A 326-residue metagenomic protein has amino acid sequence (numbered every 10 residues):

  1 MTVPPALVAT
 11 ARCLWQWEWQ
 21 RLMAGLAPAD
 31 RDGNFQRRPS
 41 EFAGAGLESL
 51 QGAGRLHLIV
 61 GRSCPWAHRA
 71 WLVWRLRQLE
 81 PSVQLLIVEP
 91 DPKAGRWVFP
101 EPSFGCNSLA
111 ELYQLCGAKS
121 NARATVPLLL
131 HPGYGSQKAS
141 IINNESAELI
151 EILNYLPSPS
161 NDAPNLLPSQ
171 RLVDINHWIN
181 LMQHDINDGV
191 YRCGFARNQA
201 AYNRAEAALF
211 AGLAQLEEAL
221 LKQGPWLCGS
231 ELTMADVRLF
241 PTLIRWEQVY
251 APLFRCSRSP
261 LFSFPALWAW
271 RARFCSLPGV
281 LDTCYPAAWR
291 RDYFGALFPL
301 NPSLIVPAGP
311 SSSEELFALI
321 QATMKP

Functional and structural regions predicted by a protein language model:
M1-E217, L221-L227, F298-P326: GST-like domain detector, emphasizing the conserved glutathione-binding G-site in the N-terminal thioredoxin-like
I87-P90, L166-P168, R204-A207, A251-W270: Short alpha-helical "patches" and their helix-cap loops
T125-P127, P241, P265, P278: Proline-centered helix-kink/hinge sites
P159, E218-S230, A251-L253, P278-C284: Surface-exposed helix-capping loop/turn segments at secondary-structure junctions
W178-L181, F240, P286-A287: Short acidic/histidine-centered micro-motifs embedded in hydrophobic/aromatic stretches that mark compact functional
L227-L253, P260-S263, F274: GST superfamily/GST-like fold recognition
F262-L297: A contiguous, mid-protein "functional segment" used to position or interact with cofactors/ions or partner subunits
